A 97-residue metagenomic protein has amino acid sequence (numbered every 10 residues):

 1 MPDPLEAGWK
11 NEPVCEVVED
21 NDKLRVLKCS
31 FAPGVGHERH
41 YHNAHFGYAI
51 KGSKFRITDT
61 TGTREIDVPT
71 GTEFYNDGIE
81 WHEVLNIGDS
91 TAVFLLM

Functional and structural regions predicted by a protein language model:
P2-E38: N-terminal first-folded block
E19, T61-I79: Short acidic-glycine-tyrosine-enriched beta hairpin
G36-H37, S53-T58, E73: Short beta-strand segments in beta-sandwich/barrel cores
H40-H42, H82: Histidine-centered divalent metal-coordination motifs
H42-T61: Glycine- and acidic-residue-biased ligand/ion/polar-headgroup-sensing regions
G52, P69, G78-M97: Ligand-binding loop in jelly-roll beta-barrel domains
